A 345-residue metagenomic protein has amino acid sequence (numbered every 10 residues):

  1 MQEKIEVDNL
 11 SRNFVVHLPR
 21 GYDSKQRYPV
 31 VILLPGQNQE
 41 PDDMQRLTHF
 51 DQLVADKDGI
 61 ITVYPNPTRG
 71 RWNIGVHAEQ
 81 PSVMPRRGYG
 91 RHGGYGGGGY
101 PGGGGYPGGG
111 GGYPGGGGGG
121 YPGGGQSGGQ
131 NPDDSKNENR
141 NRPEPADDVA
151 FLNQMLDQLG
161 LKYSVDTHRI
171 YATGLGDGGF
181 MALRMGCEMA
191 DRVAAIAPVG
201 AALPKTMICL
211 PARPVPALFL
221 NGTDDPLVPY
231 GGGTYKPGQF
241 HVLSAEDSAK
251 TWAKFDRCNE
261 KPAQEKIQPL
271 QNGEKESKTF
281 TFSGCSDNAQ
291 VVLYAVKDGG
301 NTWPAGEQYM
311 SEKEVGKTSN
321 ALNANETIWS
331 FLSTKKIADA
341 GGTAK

Functional and structural regions predicted by a protein language model:
M1-V30, D42-Q52, I60-I61, H92 (+9 more regions): A domain-start/cap signature at the N-terminus of enzymes
V31-L33, T62, A217, L293: Hydrophobic beta-strand anchors of alpha/beta hydrolase catalytic cores
G36-Q39, G299-G300: Active-site glycine-rich loops that stabilize anionic/oxyanionic intermediates across multiple enzyme folds
Q39-V149, N153-Q158, L293: Active-site machinery of serine-nucleophile hydrolases
R91-Y100, G105-Y106, Y113-G115, G120-S127 (+2 more regions): Alpha/beta-hydrolase-fold serine-hydrolase catalytic core, especially in secreted/extracellular enzymes
S164-G176: Alpha/beta-hydrolase fold nucleophile elbow
F219-N221, D225: Short beta-strand/loop motif that positions the catalytic acidic residue of the alpha/beta-hydrolase fold
